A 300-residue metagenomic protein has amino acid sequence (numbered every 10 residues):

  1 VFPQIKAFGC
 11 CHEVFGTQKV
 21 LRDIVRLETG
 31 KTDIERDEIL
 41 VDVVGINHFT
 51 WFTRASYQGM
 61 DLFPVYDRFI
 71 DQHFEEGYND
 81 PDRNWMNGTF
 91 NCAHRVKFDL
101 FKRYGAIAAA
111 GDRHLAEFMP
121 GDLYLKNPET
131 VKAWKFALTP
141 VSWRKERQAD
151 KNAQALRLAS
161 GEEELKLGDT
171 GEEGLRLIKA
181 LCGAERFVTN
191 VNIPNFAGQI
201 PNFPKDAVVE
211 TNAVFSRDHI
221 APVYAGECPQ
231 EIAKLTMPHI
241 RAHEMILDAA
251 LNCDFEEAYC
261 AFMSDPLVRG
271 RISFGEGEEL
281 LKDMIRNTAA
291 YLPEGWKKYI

Functional and structural regions predicted by a protein language model:
V1-I5, Q18: Rossmann-fold NAD(P)-binding glycine/threonine-rich loop
Q4-C11, G30, I34-R36: Short hydrophobic/aromatic-enriched beta-strand-loop microsegments
F8-F15, D42-G45: Active-site nucleophile and cofactor-binding loops and adjacent substrate-binding regions of central metabolic enzymes
F15-R22: Short, flexible loop segments at boundaries between secondary-structure elements
R26-I300: Long, compositionally biased stretches enriched for glycine and/or charged residues
